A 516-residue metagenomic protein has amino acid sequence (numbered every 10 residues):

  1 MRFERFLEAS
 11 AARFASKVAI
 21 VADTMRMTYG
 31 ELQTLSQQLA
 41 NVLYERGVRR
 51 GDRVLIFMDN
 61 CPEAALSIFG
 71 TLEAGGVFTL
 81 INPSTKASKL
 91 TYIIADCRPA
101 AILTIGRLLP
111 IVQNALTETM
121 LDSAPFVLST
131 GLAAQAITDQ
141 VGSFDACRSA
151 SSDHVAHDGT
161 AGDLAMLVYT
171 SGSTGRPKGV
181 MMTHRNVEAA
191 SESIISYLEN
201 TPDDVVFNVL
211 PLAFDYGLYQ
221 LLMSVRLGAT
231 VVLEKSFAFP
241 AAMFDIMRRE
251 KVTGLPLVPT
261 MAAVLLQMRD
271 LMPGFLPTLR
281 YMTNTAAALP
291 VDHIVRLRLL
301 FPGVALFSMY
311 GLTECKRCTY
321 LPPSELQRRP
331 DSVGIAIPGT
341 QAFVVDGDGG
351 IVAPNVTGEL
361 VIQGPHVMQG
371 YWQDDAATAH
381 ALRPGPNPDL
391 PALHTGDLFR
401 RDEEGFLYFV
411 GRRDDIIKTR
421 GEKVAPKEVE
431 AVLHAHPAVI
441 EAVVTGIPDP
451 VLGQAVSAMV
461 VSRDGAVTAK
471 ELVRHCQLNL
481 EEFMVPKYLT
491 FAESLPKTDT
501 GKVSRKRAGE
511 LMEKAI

Functional and structural regions predicted by a protein language model:
E8, S16-C61, A65-F69, K86-T91 (+1 more regions): Conserved AMP-binding/adenylate-forming core of the ANL superfamily
S16, N60, S149-Y169, R176 (+2 more regions): Conserved pre-ATP/AMP-binding loop-to-beta segment of ANL
T28-E31, A165-A189: Conserved AMP-binding A3 loop
G75, E188-V205, D215-G254, M268: Conserved AMP-binding/adenylation subdomain of ANL enzymes
T85, I102-T104, L255, G364 (+7 more regions): AMP-binding/adenylate-forming catalytic core of the ANL superfamily
L109-A161, M268: ANL superfamily adenylate-forming
R249-L257, L266-R329, Q341, D348: Gly/Ser/Thr-rich phosphate-binding loop
I335-G339, G350-P384, V424: Conserved ATP/PPi-binding loop(s) of AMP-dependent carboxylate-activating enzymes
